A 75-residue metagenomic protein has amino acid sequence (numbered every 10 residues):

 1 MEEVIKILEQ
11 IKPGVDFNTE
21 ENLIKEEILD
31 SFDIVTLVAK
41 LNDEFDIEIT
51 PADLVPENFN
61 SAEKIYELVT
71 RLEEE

Functional and structural regions predicted by a protein language model:
M1-D16, E67-E75: Thiotemplate assembly-line natural product biosynthesis machinery
E9-I28, I47-V55: Phosphopantetheine carrier-protein modules
S31: Conserved G/P- and acidic residue-centered "switch" motifs that form tight phosphate/ATP-binding loops in soluble
V35: Conserved catalytic core of two-component sensor histidine kinases
V38: Internal alpha/beta domain cores that form substrate/cofactor-binding pockets in large enzymes and binding proteins
D53-K64: AMP-binding/adenylate-forming catalytic domain of the ANL superfamily
